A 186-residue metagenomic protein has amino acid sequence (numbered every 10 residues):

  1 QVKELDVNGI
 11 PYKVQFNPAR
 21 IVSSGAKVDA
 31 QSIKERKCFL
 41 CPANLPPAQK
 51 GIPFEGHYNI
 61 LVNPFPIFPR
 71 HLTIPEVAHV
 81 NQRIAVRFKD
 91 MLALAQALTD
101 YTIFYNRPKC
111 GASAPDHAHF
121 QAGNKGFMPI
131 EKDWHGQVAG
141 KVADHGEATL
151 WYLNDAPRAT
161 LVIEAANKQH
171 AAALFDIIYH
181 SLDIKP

Functional and structural regions predicted by a protein language model:
Q1-D90, L94, R107-P108, K125-A159 (+1 more regions): Active-site microenvironments that recognize anionic phosphate/pyrophosphate groups
Y101-A114, P186: A short glycine-rich, hydrophobically flanked beta-strand micro-motif that places a catalytic Asp/Glu for divalent metal
A122: Phosphate-group recognition and catalysis centered on beta-loop-alpha active-site segments
